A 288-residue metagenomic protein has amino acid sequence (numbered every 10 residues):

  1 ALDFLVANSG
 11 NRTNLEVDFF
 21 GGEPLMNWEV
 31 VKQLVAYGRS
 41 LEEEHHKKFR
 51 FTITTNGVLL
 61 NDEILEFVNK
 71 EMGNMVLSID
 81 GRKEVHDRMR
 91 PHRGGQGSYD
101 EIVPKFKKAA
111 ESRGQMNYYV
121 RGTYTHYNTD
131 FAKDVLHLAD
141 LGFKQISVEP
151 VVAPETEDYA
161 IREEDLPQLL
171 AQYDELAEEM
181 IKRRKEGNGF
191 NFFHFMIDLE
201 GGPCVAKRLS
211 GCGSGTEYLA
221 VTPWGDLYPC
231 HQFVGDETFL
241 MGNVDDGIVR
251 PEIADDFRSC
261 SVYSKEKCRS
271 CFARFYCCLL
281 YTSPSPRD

Functional and structural regions predicted by a protein language model:
A1-F20, N27-V151: Radical SAM/AdoMet-radical enzyme domain recognition
E84-M89, Q145-P167, G189-P203, Y228 (+1 more regions): Flexible glycine/acidic-rich beta-alpha junction loops that bind and position SAM and/or redox cofactors in anaerobic
Q168-G201, H231-C278: C-terminal accessory region of radical SAM enzymes
G202-S210: Short, basic/aromatic recognition patches
C212-G215: Short, small/polar residue-rich loop motifs at catalytic or cofactor-binding pockets
T222: Short, acidic, Ser/Thr-enriched surface-loop or helix-capping motifs
Y281-D288: Conserved small/polar residues in nucleotide/adenosyl-binding loops
